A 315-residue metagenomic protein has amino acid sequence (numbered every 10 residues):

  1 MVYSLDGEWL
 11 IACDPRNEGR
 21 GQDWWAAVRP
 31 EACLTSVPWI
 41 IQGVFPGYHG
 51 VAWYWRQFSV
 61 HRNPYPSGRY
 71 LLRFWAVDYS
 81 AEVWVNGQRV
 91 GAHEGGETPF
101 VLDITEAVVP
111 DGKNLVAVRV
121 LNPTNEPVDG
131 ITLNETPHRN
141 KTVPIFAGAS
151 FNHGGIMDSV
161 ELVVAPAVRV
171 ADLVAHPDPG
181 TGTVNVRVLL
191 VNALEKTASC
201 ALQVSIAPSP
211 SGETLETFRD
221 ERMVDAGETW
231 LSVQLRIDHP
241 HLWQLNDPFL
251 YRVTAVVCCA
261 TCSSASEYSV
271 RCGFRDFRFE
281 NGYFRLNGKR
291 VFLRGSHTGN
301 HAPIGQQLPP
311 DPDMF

Functional and structural regions predicted by a protein language model:
L10-R16, V44-V170, L194, V270: Accessory beta-strand-rich segments of carbohydrate-active enzymes
Q22, S36-V85, G91-E94, V163-V174 (+3 more regions): Active-site-adjacent substrate/metal-binding segments within catalytic domains of carbohydrate-active enzymes
V85, T183-R222, L231-V233: Beta-strand-rich binding/interaction modules
V90-G91, G95, L215-G227: Solvent-exposed serine/threonine-rich low-complexity stretches and specific carbohydrate-binding patches
L102-A107, V233-P248: Signal that preferentially marks extracellular ectodomain short beta-strand elements of beta-sandwich modules
G112, M223-R236: Glycine-centered tight-turn motifs at strand-turn-strand junctions
L115-V118, D247-C259: Short, aromatic- and glycine-rich surface loops/edge beta-strands on solvent-exposed regions
V164-E195: Surface beta-strand/loop "capping" patches
